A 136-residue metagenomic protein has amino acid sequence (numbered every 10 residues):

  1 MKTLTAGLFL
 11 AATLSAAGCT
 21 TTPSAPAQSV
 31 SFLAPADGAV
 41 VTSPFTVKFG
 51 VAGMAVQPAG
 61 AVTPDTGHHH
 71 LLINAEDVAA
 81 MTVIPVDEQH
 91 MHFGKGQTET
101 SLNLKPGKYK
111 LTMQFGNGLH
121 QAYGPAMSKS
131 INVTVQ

Functional and structural regions predicted by a protein language model:
S15-G18: C-terminal motif of bacterial Sec signal peptides marking the signal peptidase cleavage site
P23-T42: Short, compositionally biased P/S/T/A/G/V-rich stretches that sit at domain boundaries
S43, G67, K105-G107: A glycine-anchored, Pro-Gly-centered beta-turn/N-cap motif
G50-A61: Short amphipathic, basic-aromatic surface patches that mediate peripheral association with negatively charged
A61-H69: Short coil-to-beta strand junction motifs in C2/discoidin
V78-A80, G116-G124: Short acidic/polar inter-strand loop motif in beta-rich domains
P85-K108, Q114-L119: Short, solvent-exposed, Trp/other aromatic-anchored flexible loops in extracytoplasmic proteins
